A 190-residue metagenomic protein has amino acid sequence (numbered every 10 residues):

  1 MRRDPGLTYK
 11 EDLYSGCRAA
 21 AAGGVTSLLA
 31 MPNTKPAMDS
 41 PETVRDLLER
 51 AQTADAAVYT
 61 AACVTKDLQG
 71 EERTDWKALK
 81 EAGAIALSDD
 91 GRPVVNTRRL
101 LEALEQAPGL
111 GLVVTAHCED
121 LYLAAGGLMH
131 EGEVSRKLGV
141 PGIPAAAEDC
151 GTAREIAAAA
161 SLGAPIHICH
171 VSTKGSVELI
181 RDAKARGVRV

Functional and structural regions predicted by a protein language model:
M1, P32-K35, C63-T65, G91-R92 (+2 more regions): Short, ordered loop/turn segments at secondary-structure junctions
M1-A51: Metal-associated gating/positioning segment near the N- to mid-region
V25-A30, A57-Y59, E131-V140: Gly-rich Lys/Arg/Thr-decorated short loops/hinges at beta-loop-alpha junctions or inter-strand turns that position
L29-A30, T60, A116, I168: Hydrophobic residues in well-ordered beta-strands that form the structural core
E49-V64: A glycine-rich helix N-cap at a beta->alpha junction
K66-E71: Conserved phosphate-binding/catalytic loop of the ribokinase/pfkB sugar-kinase fold
E72-V190: Histidine/acidic residue-rich metal-binding segments in metalloenzymes
